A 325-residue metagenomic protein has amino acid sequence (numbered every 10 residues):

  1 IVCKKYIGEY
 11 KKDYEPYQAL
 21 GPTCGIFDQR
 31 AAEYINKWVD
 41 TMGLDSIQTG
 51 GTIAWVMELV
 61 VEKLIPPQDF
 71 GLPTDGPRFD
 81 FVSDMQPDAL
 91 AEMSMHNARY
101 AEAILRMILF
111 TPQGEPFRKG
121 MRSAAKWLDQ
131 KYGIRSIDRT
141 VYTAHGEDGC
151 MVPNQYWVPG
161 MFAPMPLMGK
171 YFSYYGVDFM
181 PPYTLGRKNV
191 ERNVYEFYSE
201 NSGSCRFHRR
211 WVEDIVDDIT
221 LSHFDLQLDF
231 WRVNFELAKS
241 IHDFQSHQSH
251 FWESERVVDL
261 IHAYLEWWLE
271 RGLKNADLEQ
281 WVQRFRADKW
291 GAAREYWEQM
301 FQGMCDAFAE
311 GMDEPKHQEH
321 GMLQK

Functional and structural regions predicted by a protein language model:
I1-K325: Extended C-terminal regions of large enzymes
